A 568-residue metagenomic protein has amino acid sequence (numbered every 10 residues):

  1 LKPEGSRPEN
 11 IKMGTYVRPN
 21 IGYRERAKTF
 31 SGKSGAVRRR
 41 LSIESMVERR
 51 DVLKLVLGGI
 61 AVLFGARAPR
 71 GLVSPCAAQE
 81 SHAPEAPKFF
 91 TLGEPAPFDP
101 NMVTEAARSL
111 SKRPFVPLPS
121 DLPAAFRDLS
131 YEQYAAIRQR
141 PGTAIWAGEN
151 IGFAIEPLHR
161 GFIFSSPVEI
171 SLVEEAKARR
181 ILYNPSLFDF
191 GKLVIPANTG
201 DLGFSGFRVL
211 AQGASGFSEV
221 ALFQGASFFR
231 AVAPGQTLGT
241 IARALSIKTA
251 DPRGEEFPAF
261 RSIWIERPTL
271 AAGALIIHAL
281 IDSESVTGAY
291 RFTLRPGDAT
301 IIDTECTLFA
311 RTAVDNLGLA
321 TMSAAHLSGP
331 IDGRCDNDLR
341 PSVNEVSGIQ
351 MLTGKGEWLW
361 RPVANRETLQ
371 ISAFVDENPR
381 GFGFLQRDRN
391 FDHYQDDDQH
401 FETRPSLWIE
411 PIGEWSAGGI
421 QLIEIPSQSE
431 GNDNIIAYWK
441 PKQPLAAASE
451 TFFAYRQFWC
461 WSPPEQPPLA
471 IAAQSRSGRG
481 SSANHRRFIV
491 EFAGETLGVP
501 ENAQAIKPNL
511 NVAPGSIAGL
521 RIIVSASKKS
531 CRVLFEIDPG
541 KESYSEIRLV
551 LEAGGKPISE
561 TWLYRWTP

Functional and structural regions predicted by a protein language model:
L1-P3, P8-D51, L55-A66, L72-A77: N-terminal secretory signal peptides
M46, R67-V116: C-terminal segment of N-terminal export signals and the immediately downstream linker at the start of the mature
R113-D251: Solvent-exposed N-terminal domain segments of exported/luminal and surface proteins
S130-E132, G203, L222, Q236 (+4 more regions): A contiguous, surface-exposed recognition patch within enzymatic or periplasmic domains that forms
G239-G297, S416-E424, Q428, N432: Extended, loop-rich substrate-binding clefts of extracytoplasmic carbohydrate-active enzymes
A279-S328: Acidic, contiguous internal or C-terminal segments within carbohydrate-active enzymes that form a structured patch used
Y544-A553: Short, aromatic- and glycine-rich surface loops/edge beta-strands on solvent-exposed regions
P557-P568: Short beta-strand elements
